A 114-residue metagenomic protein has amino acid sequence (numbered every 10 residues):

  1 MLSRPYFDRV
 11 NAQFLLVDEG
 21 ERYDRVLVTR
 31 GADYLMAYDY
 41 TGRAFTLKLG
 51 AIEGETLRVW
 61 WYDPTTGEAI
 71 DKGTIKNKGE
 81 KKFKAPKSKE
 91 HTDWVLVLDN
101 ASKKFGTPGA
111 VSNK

Functional and structural regions predicted by a protein language model:
M1-G73, P86-K114: Aromatic- and carboxylate-lined catalytic core of secreted/periplasmic carbohydrate-active enzymes
K81-F83: Short strand-edge motifs at loop-to-beta-strand transitions and within beta-strands of extracellular beta-rich domains
